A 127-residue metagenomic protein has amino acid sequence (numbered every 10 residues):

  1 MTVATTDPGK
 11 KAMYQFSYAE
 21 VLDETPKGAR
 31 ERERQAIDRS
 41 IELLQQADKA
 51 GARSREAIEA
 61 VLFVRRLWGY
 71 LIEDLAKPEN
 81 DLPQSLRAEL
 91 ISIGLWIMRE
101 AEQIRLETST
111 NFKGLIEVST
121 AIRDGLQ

Functional and structural regions predicted by a protein language model:
T2-R66, A76-K77, R87-Q127: N-terminal intrinsically disordered, cationic/polar leader segments that include organellar targeting peptides
L82-P83: Hydrophobic/aromatic-rich structural module bridging two neighboring secondary-structure elements via a short loop
